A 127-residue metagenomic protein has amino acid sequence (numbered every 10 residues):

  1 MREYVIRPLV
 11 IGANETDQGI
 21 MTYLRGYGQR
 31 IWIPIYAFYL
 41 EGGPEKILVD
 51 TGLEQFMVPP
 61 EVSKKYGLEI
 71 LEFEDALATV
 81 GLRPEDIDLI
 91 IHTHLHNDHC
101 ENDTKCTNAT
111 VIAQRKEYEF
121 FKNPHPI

Functional and structural regions predicted by a protein language model:
R2-R7: Extreme N-terminal starter segment of soluble prokaryotic enzymes
P8-V10, A113: Structural signal for conserved beta-strand scaffold positions within catalytic alpha/beta enzyme cores
A13-D75: Conserved beta-strand hairpin/beta-sheet module of binuclear metal-dependent hydrolase folds, prominently
K46, G52-I127: Active-site HxH/HxHxD metal-binding segment of metal-dependent hydrolases
